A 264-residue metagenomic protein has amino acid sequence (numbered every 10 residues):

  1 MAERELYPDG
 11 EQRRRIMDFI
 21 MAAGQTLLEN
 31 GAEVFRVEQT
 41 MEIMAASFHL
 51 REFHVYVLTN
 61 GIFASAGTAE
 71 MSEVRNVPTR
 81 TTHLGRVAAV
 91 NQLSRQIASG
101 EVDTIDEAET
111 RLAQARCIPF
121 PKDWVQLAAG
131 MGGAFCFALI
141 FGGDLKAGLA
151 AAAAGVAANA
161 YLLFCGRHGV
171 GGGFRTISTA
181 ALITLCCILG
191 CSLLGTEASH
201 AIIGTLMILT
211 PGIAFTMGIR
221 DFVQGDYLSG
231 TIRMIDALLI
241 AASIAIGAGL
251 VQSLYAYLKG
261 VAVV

Functional and structural regions predicted by a protein language model:
M1-I16, I118, A245-V264: N-terminal charge/polar-biased segments
M1-V102: Soluble N-terminal domains of membrane-associated systems
F35, E107-P121, G173-F174, S199-G204: Cytosolic regulatory modules rich in charged/polar residues
T79-A147, D236-A245: Alpha-helical transmembrane segments and their cytosolic membrane-interface
Q114-A115, A158-G171, T216-S229: C-terminal ends of transmembrane helices
P119-S199, P211: Core alpha-helical transmembrane segments of integral membrane proteins
G190-V264: Generic detector of multi-pass transmembrane helix bundles and their immediately adjacent loops in polytopic membrane
